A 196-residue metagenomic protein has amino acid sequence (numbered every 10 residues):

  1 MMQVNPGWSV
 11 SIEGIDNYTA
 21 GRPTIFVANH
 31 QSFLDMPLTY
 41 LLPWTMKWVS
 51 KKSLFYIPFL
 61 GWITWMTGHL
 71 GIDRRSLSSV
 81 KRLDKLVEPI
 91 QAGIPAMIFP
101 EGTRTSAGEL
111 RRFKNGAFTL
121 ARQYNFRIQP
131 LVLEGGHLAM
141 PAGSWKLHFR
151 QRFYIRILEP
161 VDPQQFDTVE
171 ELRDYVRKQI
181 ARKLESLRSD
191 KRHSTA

Functional and structural regions predicted by a protein language model:
M2-Q3, T64, P89, A121: A generic structural signal for well-ordered alpha-helical segments
Q3-N5, A20-S76: Catalytic core of membrane glycerolipid acyltransferases/transacylases, capturing the structured, soluble-facing
N5-E13, S78-V80, H137-A139: Short gly/ser/thr-rich secondary-structure transition/capping motifs
G7-S9, T45, M66, G93 (+1 more regions): A generic structural signal for alpha->beta connector loops
I12, L70-D73, P163: Short acidic-hydrophobic, aromatic-tinged amphipathic segments that line or gate anion-handling sites
G14, N29, S50-K51, F99-E101 (+1 more regions): A secondary-structure boundary/capping signal
I15-A20, K146-H148: A short beta-turn/loop motif at secondary-structure boundaries
K81-A196: Non-catalytic C-terminal accessory region of glycerolipid acyltransferases and related lyso-lipid remodeling enzymes
